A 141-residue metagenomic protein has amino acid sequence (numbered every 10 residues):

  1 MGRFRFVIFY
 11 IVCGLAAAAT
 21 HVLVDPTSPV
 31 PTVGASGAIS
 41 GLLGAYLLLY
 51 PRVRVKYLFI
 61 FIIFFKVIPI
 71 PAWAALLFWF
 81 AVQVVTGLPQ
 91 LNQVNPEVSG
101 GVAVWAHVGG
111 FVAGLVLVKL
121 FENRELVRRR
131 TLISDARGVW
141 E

Functional and structural regions predicted by a protein language model:
M1-E141: A detector for small-residue-rich transmembrane helices and their helix-helix packing motifs
